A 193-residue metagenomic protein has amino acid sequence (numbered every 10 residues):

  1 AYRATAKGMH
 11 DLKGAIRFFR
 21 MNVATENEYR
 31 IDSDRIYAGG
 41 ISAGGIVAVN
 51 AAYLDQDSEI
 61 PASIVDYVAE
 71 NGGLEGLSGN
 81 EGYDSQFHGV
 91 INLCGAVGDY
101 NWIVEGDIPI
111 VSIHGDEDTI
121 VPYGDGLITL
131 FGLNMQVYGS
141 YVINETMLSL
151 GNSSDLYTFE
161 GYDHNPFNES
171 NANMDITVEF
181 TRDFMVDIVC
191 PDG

Functional and structural regions predicted by a protein language model:
A1-A6, F167-S170: Cap/lid segment of the alpha/beta-hydrolase catalytic domain
K7, D11-G14, F18, I46-N50 (+4 more regions): Extracytoplasmic/secreted proteins, especially bacterial periplasmic and envelope-associated proteins
G14-G106: Primarily recognizes the serine-hydrolase "nucleophile elbow" in alpha/beta-hydrolase and SGNH/GDSL folds
I36, I110, S153-D155: Hydrophobic anchor at the start of a short beta-strand that flanks the dinucleotide cofactor-binding loop
G98-W102, I120-P122, N165-E169: Extracytoplasmic/secreted cell-surface and envelope-processing proteins
V111-H114, D118: Short beta-strand/loop motif that positions the catalytic acidic residue of the alpha/beta-hydrolase fold
T119-S140: Conserved alpha/beta-hydrolase "acid-adjacent" motif
V137, Y141-G193: C-terminal catalytic histidine-bearing segment of alpha/beta-hydrolase fold enzymes
